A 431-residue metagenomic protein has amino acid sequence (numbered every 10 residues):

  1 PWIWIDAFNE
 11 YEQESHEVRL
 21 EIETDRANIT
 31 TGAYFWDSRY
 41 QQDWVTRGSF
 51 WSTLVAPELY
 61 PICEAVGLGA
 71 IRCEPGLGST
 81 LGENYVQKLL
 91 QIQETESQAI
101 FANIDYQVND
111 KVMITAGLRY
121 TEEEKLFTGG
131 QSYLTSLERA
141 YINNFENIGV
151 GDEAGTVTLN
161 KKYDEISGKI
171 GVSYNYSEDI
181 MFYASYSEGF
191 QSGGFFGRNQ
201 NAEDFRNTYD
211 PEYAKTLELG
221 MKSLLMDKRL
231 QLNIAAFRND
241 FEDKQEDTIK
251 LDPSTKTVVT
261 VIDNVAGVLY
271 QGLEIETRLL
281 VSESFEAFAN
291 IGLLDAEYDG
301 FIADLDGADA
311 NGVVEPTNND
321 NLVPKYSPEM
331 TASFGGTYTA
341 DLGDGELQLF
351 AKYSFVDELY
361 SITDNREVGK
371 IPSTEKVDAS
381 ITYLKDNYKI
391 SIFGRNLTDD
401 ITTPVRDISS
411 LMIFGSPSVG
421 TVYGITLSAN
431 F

Functional and structural regions predicted by a protein language model:
P1-D6, V45-L90, L126-N160, G194-T208 (+4 more regions): Solvent-exposed loop segments that connect transmembrane elements
E14, I22-R26, Y106-D110, K162 (+13 more regions): Outer-membrane beta-barrel strand-turn architecture
V18-I22, I100-Y106, I170-Y174, L219-S223 (+7 more regions): Residues on the lipid-exposed face of transmembrane beta-strands in outer-membrane beta-barrel proteins
L20-E21, R26-N28, G32-W36, Q91-N239 (+1 more regions): Structural signature of Gram-negative outer-membrane beta-barrels, strongest in the C-terminal barrel of TonB-dependent
N28, D110, I114, R238-D240 (+2 more regions): Gram-negative outer-membrane beta-barrel transporters
F35-R39, Y120-L126, Y186-S192, L225 (+8 more regions): Transmembrane beta-strands of outer-membrane beta-barrel pores
T46-S49, S354-D364, K370, T382-F431: C-terminal beta-signal and adjacent terminal beta-strands/loops of Gram-negative outer-membrane beta-barrel proteins
N175-Q191, T208-L273, R278-E283, G292 (+1 more regions): Membrane-embedded beta-barrel scaffold of Gram-negative outer-membrane proteins
